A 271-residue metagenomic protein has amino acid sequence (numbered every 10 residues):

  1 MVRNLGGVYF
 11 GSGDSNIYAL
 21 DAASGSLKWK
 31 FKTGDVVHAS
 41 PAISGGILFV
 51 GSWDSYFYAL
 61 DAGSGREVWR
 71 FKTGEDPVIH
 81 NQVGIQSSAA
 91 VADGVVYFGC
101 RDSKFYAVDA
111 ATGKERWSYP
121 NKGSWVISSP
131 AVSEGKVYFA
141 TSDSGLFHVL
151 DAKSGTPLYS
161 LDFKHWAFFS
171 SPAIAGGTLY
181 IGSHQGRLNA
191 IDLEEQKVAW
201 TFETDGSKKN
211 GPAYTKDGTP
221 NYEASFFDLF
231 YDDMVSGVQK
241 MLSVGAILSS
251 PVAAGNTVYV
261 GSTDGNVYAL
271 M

Functional and structural regions predicted by a protein language model:
M1-N4, G13-D14, W29-S44, W53 (+6 more regions): Extracytoplasmic beta-rich repeat domains
G7, I47, V95-Y97, K136 (+2 more regions): Conserved core beta-strand positions within WD40 beta-propeller blades
D21-G25, D61-G65, D109-G113, D151-G155 (+2 more regions): Short loop/turn segments that connect beta-strands within beta-propeller blades
H184-R187: Repeat-solenoid scaffold signature
L242-M271: Blade-level signature of beta-propeller repeat domains, shared across WD40, Kelch, NHL, RCC1 and BNR/Asp-box propellers
